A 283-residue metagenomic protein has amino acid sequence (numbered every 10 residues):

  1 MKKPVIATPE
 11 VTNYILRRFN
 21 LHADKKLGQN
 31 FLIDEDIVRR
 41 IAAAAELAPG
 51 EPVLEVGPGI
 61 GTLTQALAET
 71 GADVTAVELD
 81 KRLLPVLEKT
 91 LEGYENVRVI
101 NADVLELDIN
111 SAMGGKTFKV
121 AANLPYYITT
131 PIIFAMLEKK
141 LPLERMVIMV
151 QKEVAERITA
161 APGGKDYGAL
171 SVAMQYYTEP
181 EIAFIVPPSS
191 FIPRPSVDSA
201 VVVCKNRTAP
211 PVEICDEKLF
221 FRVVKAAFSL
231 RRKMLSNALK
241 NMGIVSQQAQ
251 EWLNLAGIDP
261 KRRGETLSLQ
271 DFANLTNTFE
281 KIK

Functional and structural regions predicted by a protein language model:
M1-K225, N254, E265, L269 (+1 more regions): Catalytic cores of RNA-modifying enzymes
S229: Active-site-proximal catalytic alpha-helix in oxidoreductases
K240-M242: Short helix-coil junctions and helix-kink-helix linkers
Q248, R262-T266: C-terminal catalytic and target-recognition region of SAM-dependent MTase-like enzymes, primarily methyltransferases
E251-P260: Short helix/strand-capping connector loops at secondary-structure junctions
